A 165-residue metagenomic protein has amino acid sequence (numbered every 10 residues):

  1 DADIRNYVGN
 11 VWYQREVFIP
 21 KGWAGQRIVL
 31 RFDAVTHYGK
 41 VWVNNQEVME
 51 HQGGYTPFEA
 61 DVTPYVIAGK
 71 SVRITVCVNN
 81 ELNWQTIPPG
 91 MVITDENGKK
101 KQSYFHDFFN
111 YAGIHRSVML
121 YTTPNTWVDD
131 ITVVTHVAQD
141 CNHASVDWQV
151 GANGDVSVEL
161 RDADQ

Functional and structural regions predicted by a protein language model:
D3-D130, A152-S157, A163-D164: Accessory beta-strand-rich segments of carbohydrate-active enzymes
Q26-I28, D140-W148: Structural beta-strand segments of beta-rich domains
I131-Q139: Short beta-strand segments of immunoglobulin-like
